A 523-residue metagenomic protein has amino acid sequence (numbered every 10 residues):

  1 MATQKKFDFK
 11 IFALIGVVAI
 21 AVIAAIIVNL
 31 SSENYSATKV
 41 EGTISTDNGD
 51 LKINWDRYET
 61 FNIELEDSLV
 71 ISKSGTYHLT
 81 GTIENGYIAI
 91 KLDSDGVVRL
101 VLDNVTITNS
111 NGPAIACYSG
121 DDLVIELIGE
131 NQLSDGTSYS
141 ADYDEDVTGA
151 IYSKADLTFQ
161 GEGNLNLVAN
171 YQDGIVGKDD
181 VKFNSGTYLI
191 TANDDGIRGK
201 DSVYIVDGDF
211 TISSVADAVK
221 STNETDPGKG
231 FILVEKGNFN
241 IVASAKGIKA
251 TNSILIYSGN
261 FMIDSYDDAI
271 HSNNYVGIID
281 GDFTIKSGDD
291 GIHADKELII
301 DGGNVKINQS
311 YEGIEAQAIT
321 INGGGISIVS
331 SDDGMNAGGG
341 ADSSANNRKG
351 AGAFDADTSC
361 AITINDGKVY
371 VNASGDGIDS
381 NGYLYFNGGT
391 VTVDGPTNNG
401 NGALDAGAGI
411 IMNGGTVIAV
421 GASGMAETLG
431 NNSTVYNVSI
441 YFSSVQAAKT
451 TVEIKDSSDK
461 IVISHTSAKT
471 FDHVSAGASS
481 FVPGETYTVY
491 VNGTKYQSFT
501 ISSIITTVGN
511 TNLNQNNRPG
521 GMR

Functional and structural regions predicted by a protein language model:
A2-R523: A composition-driven surface/loop motif
